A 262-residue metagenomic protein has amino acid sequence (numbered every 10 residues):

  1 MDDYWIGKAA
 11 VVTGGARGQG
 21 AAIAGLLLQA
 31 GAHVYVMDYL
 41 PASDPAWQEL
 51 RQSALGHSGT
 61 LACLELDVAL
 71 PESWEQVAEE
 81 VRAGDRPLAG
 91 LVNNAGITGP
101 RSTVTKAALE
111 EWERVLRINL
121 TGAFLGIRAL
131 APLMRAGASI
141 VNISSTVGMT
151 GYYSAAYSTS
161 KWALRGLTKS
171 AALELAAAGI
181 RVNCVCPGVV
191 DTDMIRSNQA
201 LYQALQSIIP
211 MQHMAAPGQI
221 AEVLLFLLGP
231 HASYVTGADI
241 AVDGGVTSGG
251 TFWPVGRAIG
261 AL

Functional and structural regions predicted by a protein language model:
D3-Y35: Canonical Rossmann dinucleotide-binding motif of NAD(H)/NADP(H)-dependent dehydrogenases/reductases, specifically
Y4, R101, T236-L262: Short C-terminal tail/terminal secondary-structure segment of NAD(P)H-dependent dehydrogenase/reductase domains
S102-V104, E111-E113, L205: Substrate-binding pocket helix/loop in short-chain dehydrogenase/reductase
I127-R128, K169: A short, exposed helix-loop element centered on a Lys and neighboring polar residues
V141-A163, T168-A177, V189: Catalytic loop of short-chain dehydrogenase/reductase
A176, R181, V235-G237: Short, small/polar-rich loop/turn modules that mediate ligand/substrate recognition or access, typified
I209-I220, H231: A conserved structural motif in NAD(P)-dependent oxidoreductases
